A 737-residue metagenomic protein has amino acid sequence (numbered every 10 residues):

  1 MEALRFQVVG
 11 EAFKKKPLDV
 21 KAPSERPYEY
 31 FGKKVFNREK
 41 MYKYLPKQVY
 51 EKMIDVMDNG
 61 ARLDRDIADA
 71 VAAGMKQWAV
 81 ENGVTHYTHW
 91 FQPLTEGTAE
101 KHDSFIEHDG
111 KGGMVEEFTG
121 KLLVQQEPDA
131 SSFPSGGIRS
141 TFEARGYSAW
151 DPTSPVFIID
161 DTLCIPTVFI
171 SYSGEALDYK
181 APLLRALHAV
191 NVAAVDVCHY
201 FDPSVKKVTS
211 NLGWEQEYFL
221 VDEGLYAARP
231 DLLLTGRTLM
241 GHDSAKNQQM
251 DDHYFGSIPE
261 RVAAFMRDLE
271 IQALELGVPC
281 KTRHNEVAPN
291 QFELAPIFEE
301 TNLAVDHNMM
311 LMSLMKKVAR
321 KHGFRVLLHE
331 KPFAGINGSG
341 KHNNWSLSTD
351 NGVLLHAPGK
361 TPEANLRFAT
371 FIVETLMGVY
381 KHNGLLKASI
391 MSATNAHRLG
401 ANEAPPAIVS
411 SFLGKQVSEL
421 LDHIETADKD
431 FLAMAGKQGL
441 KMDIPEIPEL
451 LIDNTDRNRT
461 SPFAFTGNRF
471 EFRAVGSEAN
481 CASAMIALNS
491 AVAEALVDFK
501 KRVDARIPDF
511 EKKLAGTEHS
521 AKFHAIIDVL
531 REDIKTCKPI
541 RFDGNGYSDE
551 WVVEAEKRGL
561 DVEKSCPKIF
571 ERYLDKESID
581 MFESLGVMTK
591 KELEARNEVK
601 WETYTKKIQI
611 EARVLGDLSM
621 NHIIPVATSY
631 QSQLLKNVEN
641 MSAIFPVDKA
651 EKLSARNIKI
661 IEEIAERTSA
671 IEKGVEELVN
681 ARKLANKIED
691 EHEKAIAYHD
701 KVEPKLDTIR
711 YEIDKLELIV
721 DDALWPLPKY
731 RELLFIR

Functional and structural regions predicted by a protein language model:
M1-S24, S140-P155, T162: N-terminal hydrophobic targeting/anchoring segments and the immediately downstream early-domain regions of hydrolases
Q7-V9, K14, K21-R38, Y42 (+3 more regions): Flexible inter-domain linker/hinge segments
Y28-E143: Active-site core of metal-dependent hydrolases
I67, F91, T119, P296-F298 (+5 more regions): Active-site proximal loops enriched in glycine and acidic residues that flank catalytic Cys/His/Asp and coordinate
I67-V71, F91-P93, K121-L122, F169 (+4 more regions): Active-site-proximal loop/turn and secondary-structure-junction residues that shape catalytic pockets, frequently
E96-G112, S131, R229, G236-T238 (+4 more regions): Short linear, low-complexity motifs centered on an aromatic residue
E143-L328, N337-G340, L347-E598: Glycine-rich, acidic/polar active-site loops that bind/position phosphate-bearing ligands
G516, L530-R737: C-terminal amphipathic alpha-helical interaction region
